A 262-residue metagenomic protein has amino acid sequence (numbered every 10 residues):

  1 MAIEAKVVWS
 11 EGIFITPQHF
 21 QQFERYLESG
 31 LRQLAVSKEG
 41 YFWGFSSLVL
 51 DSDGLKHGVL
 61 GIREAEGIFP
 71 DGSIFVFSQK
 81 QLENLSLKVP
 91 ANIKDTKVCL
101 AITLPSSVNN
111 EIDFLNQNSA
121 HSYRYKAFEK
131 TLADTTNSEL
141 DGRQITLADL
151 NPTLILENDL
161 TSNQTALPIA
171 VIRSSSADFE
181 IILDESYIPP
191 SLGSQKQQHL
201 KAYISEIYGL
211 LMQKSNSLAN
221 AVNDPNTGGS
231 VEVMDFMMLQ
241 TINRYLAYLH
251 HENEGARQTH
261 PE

Functional and structural regions predicted by a protein language model:
A2-N116, V222-P225, S230-E262: Glycine-rich, compositionally biased intrinsically disordered regions
Q22, N92-K94, V98-E157: Compact, glycine/acidic-enriched structural inserts
Y125-P261: Mixed-charge (acidic/basic) macromolecular-recognition segments
